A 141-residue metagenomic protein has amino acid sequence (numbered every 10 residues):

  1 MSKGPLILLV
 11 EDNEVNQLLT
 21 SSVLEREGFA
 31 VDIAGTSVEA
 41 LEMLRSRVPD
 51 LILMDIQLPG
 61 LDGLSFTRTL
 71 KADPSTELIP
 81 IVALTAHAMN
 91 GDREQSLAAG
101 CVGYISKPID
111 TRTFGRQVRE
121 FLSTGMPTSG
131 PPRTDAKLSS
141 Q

Functional and structural regions predicted by a protein language model:
E11: Conserved acidic carboxylate
L18-R26: Charged docking surfaces used in two-component/phosphorelay signaling
G28-G35, M43: Short hydrophobic/Thr-rich beta-strand motif most characteristic of the beta2 strand and flanking loop of CheY-like
D55, T85: Active-site residues of response regulator receiver
P59, E77, M89, P108: The feature encodes the CheY-like receiver
V102: Short, glycine/charged-rich "phosphate-handling" switch motifs in NTP-dependent and phosphotransfer domains
I109-V118: C-terminal output helix
